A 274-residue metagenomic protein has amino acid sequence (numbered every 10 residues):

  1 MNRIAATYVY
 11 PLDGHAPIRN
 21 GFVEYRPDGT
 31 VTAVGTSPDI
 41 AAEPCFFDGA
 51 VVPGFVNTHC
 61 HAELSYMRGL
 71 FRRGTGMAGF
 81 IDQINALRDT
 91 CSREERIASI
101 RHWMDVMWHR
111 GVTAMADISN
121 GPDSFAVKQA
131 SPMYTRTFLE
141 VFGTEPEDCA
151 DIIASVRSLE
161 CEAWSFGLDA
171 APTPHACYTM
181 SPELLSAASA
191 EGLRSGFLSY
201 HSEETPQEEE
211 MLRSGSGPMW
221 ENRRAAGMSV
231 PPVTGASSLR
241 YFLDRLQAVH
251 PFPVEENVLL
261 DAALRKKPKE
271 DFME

Functional and structural regions predicted by a protein language model:
M1-I40: N-terminal metal-binding scaffold of metallo-dependent hydrolase/deaminase domains
E24, A50-V51, Y66-S131, A154-W164: Alpha-helical scaffold segments that flank or form the walls of functional sites
S37-V52: Active-site metal-binding motif and surrounding structural segment of the metallo-beta-lactamase
P53-S65, F197-P206: Histidine-centered catalytic micro-motifs
V56, T113-A114, Y134-R136, G167-T173 (+2 more regions): Structural preference for beta-strand elements that scaffold enzyme active sites
Y66-A98, R136-L139, T205-H250: Active-site gating loops and adjacent loop-to-helix segments of metal-dependent hydrolytic enzymes
T113, I153-F197: Active-site gating/metal-coordination segments in enzymes
H175-A187, V230-E274: Active-site-adjacent C-terminal substructures of enzyme catalytic domains
